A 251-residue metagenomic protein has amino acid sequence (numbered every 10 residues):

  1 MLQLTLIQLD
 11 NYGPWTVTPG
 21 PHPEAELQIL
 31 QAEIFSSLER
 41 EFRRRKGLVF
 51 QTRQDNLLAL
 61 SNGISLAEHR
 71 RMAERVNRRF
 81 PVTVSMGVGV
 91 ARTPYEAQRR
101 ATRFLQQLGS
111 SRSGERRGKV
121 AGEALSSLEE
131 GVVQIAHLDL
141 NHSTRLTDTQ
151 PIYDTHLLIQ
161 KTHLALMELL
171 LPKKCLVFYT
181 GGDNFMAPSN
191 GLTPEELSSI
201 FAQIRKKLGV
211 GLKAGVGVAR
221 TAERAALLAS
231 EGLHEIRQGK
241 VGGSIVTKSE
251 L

Functional and structural regions predicted by a protein language model:
M1-L251: Regulatory and interdomain segments flanking nucleotide-handling catalytic cores in signaling/defense enzymes
